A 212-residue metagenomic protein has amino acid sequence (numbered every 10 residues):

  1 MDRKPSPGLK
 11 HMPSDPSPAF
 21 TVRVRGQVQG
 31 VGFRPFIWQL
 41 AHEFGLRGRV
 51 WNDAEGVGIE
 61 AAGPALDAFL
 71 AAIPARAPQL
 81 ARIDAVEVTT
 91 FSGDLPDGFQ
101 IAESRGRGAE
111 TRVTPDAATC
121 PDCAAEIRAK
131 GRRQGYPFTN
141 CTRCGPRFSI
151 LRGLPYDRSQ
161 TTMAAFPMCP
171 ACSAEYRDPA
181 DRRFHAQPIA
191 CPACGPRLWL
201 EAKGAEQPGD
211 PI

Functional and structural regions predicted by a protein language model:
M1-W199, A205-I212: Intrinsically disordered, low-complexity, mixed-charge
